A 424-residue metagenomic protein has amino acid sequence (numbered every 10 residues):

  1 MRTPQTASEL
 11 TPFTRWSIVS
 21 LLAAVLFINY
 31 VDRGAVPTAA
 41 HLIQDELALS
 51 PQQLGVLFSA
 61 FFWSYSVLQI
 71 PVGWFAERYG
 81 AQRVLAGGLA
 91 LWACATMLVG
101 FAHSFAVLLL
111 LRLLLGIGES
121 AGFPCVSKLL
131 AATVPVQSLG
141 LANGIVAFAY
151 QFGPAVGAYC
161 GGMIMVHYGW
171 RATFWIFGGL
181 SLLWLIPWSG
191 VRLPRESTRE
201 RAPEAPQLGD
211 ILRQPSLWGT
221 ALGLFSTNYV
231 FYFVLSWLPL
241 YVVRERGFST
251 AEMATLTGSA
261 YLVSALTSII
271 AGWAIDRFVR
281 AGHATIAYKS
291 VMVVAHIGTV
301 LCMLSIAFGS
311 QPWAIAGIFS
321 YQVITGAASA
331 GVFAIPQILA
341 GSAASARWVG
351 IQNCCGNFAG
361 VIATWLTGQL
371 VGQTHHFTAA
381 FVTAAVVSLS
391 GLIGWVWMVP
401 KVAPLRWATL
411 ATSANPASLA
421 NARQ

Functional and structural regions predicted by a protein language model:
P4-T11, P194-A221, E245: Juxtamembrane intracellular "pre-TM" segments in multi-pass secondary transporters
V36-P37, P215-I269, T325, S329 (+1 more regions): Extracytoplasmic gate region of multi-pass secondary transporters
A48, G80, F101-V107, G118 (+4 more regions): Helix-breaking motifs and short loop linkers at transmembrane-helix boundaries and internal kinks in secondary membrane
V67-A106: Conserved MFS/SLC helix-loop-helix module at the cytosolic interface between two early adjacent transmembrane helices
A90-H103, H296-S310: C-terminal ends and interior cores of transmembrane alpha-helices in multi-pass membrane transporters/permeases
L111-F152: Cytoplasmic helix-loop-helix junction between adjacent transmembrane helices in 12-TM secondary transporters
V146-R192: Helix-loop-helix hairpin linking two adjacent transmembrane segments in secondary transporters
Q337-T374: A late C-terminal transmembrane helix in Major Facilitator Superfamily
